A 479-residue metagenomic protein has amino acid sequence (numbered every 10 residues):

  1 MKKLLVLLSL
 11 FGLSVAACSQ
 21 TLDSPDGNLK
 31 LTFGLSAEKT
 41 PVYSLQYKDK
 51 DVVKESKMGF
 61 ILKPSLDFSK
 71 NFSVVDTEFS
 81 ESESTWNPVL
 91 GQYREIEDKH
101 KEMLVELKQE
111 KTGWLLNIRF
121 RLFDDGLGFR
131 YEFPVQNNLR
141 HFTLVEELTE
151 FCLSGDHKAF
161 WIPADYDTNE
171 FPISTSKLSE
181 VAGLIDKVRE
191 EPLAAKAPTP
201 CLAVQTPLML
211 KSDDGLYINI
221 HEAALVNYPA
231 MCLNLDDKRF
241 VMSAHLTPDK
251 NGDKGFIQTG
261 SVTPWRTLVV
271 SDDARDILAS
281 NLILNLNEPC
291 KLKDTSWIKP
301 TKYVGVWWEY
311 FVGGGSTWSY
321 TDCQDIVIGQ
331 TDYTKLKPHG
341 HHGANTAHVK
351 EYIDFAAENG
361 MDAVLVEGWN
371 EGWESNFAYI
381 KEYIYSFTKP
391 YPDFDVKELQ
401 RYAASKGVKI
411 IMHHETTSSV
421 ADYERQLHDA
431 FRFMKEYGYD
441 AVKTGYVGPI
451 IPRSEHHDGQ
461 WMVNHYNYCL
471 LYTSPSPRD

Functional and structural regions predicted by a protein language model:
L4-L13: Sec-dependent N-terminal signal peptides
A17-S19: Boundary at the C-terminal end of the N-terminal hydrophobic targeting segment
T21-K293: N-terminal accessory beta-strand-rich subdomains and adjacent acidic, glycine-rich linkers that precede catalytic cores
S261-D276, N281-A347: An acidic-aromatic substrate-binding cleft motif
F311-D458: Aromatic-lined carbohydrate-binding/catalytic grooves of carbohydrate-active enzymes
H465-Y468: Extended, well-folded interaction surfaces typified by the phenylalanyl-tRNA synthetase beta subunit core
Y472-D479: Conserved small/polar residues in nucleotide/adenosyl-binding loops
